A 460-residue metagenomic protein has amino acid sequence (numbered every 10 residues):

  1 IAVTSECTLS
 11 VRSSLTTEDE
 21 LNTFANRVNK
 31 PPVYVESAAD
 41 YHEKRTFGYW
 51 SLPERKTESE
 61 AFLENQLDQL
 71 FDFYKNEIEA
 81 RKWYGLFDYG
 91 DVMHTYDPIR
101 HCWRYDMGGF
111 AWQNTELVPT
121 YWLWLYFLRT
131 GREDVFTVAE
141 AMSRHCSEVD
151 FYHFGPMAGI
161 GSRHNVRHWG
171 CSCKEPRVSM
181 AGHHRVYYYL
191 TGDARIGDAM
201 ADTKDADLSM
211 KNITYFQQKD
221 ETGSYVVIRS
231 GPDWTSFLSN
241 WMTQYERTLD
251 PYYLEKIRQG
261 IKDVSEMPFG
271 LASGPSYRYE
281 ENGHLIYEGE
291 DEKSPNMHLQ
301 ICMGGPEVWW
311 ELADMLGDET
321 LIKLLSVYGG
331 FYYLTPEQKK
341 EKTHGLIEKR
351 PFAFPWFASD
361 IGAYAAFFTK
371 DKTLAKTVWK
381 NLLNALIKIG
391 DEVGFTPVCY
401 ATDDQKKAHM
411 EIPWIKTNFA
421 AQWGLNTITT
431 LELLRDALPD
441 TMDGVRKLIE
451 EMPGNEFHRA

Functional and structural regions predicted by a protein language model:
I1-F457: Catalytic cores of extracellular degradative/oxidative enzymes
